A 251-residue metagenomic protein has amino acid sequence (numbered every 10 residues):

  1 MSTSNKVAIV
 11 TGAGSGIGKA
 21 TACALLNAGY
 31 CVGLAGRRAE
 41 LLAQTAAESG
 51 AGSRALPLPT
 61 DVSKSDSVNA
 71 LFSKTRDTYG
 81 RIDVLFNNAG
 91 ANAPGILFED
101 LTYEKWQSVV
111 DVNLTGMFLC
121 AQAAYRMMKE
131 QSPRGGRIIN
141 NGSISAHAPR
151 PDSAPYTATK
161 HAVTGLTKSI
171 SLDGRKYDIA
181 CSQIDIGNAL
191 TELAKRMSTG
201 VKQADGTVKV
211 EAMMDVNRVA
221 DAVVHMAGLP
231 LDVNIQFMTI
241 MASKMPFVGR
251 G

Functional and structural regions predicted by a protein language model:
G14-G16: Conserved glycine-rich cofactor-binding loop
A28-Q44: Conserved glycine-rich Rossmann-like NAD(P)H-binding loop of the short-chain dehydrogenase/reductase
P59-L71, Y103: The beta1-alpha1 cofactor-binding region of Rossmann-like NAD(H)/NADP(H)-dependent oxidoreductases
I96-F98, K105-Q107: Substrate-binding pocket helix/loop in short-chain dehydrogenase/reductase
A121, T159: Active-site helix of classical SDR
S143: Residue(s) in the substrate-gating loop at a strand-loop-helix junction that position the organic substrate next
Q183-I184, K202-V248: C-terminal helical subdomain
